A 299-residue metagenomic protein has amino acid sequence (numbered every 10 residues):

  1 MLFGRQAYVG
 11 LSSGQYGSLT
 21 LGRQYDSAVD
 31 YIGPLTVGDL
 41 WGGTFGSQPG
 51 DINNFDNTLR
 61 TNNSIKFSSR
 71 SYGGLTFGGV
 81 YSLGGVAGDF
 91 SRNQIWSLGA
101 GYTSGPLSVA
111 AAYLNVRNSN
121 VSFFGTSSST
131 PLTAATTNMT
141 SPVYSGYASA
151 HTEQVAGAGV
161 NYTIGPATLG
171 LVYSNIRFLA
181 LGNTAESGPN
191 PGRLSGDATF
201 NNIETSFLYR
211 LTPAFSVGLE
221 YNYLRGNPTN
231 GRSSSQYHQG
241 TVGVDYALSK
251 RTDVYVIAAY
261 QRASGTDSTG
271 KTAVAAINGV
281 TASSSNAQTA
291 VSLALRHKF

Functional and structural regions predicted by a protein language model:
M1-G84, R92-L114, A259-A263: Outer membrane beta-barrel
F3-R5, L59-N63, R92-W96, T103 (+4 more regions): Residues that define the transmembrane beta-barrel architecture of outer-membrane proteins
S12-L19, S71-L75, T103-S108, Y162-L169 (+2 more regions): Secondary-structure transition into beta-strands, especially the periplasmic turns and strand N-termini that construct
D26-D30, G84-V86, V116-S119, I176-A180 (+2 more regions): Structural signature of outer-membrane beta-barrel domains
Y31-V37, V121-G125, L181-A185, G231 (+2 more regions): Outer-membrane beta-barrel and related beta-rich outer-membrane complex signature in Gram-negative bacteria
T44-S47, L75-Y81, A135-S141, A185-G188 (+2 more regions): Flexible, solvent-exposed coil segments and beta strand-coil junctions, predominantly the extracellular/periplasmic
G101-T241, H297: Detector for outer-membrane/organellar transmembrane beta-barrel domains, recognizing the amphipathic beta-strand
L248, S285-F299: Outer-membrane beta-barrel "beta-signal"
